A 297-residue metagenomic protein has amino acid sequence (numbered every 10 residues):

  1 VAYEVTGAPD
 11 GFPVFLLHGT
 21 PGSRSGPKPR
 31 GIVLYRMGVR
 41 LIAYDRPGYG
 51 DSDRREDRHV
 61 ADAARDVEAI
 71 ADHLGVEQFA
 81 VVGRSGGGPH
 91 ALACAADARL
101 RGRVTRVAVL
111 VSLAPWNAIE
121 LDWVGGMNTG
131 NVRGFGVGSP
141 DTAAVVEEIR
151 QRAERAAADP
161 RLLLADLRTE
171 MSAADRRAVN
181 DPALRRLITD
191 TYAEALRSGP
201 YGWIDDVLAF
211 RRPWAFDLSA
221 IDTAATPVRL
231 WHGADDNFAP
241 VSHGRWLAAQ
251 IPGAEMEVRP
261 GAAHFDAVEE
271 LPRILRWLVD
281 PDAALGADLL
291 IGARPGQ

Functional and structural regions predicted by a protein language model:
A2-D51: Conserved HGGG/HGGXW glycine-rich cap/lid loop of the alpha/beta-hydrolase fold
L16-T20, S85, S112, G233: Glycine-rich His-Gly loop
D62-A80: Conserved acidic catalytic loop of the alpha/beta-hydrolase fold
Q78-W123: Conserved hydrolase catalytic core segment
T129-D217: Alpha/beta-hydrolase
A224, L230-H232, D236: Short beta-strand/loop motif that positions the catalytic acidic residue of the alpha/beta-hydrolase fold
N237-H243: Conserved alpha/beta-hydrolase "acid-adjacent" motif
G253-Q297: Catalytic active-site module of serine/aspartate enzymes centered on a nucleophile-bearing elbow/loop
